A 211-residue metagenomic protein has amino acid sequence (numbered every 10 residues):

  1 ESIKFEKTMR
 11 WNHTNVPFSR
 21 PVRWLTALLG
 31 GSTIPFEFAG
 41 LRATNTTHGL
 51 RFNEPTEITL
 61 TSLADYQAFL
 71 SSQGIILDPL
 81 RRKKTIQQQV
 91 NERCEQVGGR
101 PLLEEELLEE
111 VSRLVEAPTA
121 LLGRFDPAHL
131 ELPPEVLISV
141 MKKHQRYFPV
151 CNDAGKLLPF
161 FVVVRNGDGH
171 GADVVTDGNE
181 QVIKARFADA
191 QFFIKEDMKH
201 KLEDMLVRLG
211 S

Functional and structural regions predicted by a protein language model:
E1-L130, E135-L137: Long, basic N-terminal domains or extensions that often function in RNA/ssDNA interaction or organelle/cellular
R23, F36, L103-G210: Catalytic nucleotidyl-transfer cores of nucleotide-processing enzymes
